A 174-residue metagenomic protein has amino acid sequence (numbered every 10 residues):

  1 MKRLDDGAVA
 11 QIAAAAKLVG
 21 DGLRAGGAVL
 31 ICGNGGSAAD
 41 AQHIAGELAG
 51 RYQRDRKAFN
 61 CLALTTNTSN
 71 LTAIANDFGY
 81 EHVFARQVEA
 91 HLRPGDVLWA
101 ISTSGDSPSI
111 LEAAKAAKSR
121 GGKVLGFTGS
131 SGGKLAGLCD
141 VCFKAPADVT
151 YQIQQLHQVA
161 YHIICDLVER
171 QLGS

Functional and structural regions predicted by a protein language model:
M1, A16, A45: Short amphipathic alpha-helical/adjacent loop interface patches that line ligand and macromolecule-binding sites
M1-D5, L98-A100: Short, basic, glycine/proline-bearing loop/turn elements
L4-A25: A short, well-structured juxtamembrane/interface segment
G20, G27, G129-G133: Glycine-centered flexibility motif
A25-G26, L138: Structured helix-beta-strand junction loops
A28-C32: Short glycine-rich phosphate-binding loop at a beta-alpha junction
S37, Q42-S174: Glycine-rich phosphate-binding loops that contact phosphosugars or nucleotide phosphates
